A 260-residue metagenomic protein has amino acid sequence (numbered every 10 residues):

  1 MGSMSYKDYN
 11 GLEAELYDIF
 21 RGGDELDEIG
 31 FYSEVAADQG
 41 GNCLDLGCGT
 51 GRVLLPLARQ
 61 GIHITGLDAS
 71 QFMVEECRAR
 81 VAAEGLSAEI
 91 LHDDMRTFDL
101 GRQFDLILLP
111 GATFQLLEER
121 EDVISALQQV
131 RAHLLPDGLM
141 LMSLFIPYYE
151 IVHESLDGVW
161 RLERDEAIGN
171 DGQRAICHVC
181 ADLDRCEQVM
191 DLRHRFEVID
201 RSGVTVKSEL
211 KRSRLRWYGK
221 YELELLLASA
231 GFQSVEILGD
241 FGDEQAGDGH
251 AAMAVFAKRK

Functional and structural regions predicted by a protein language model:
M1-G41, R52: Conserved class I S-adenosyl-L-methionine
G47-G49: Class I SAM-dependent methyltransferase "Motif I" SAM/SAH-binding loop
L54-T97: Class I SAM-dependent methyltransferase SAM/SAH-binding core
R96-L106: A short acidic, Gly/Pro-enriched loop at the edge of an enzyme's catalytic core that lines a small-molecule cofactor
D105-E121: A short SAM/SAH-binding and catalytic strip from SAM-dependent methyltransferases
I124-P136: A short glycine-rich, Lys/Arg-flanked "PGG" loop and its adjoining helix->strand segment in the class I
M142-Y221: SAM-dependent methyltransferase
R214-K260: C-terminal lobe and adjacent flexible extensions of AdoMet/dcAdoMet transferase-like proteins
